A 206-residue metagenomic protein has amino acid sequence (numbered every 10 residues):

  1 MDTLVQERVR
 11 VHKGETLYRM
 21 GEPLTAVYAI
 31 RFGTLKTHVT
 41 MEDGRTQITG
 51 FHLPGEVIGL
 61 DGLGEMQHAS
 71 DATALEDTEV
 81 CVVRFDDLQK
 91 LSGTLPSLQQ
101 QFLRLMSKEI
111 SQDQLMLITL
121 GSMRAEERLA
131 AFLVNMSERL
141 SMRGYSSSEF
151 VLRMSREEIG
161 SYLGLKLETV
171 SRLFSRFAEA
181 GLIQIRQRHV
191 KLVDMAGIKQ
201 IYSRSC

Functional and structural regions predicted by a protein language model:
M1-K13, Q67: Short proline/glycine- and basic residue-enriched helix-capping loop/turn segments at helix->loop/beta transitions
L4, G50-S111, L115: Cyclic-nucleotide recognition modules
R8, F51, V82, R153 (+1 more regions): Short aromatic/basic micro-patch
V11, I30, L192: Conserved catalytic Walker-motif region of ABC-type ATPase nucleotide-binding domains
E15-D77: Cyclic nucleotide-binding regulatory domains
E76, G93-K166: Polybasic "coupling" helices that flank or enter modular domains
E138-C206: Phosphate-/nucleic-acid-contacting segments
